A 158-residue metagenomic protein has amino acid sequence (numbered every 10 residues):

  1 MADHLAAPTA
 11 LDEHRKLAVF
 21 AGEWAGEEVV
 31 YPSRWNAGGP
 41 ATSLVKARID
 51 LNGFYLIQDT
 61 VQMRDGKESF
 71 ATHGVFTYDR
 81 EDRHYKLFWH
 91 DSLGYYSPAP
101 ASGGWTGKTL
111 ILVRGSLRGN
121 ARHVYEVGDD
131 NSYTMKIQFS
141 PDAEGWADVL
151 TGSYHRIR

Functional and structural regions predicted by a protein language model:
M1-R158: Hydrophobic small-molecule pocket/channel-lining residues, especially in calycin-type beta-barrels
